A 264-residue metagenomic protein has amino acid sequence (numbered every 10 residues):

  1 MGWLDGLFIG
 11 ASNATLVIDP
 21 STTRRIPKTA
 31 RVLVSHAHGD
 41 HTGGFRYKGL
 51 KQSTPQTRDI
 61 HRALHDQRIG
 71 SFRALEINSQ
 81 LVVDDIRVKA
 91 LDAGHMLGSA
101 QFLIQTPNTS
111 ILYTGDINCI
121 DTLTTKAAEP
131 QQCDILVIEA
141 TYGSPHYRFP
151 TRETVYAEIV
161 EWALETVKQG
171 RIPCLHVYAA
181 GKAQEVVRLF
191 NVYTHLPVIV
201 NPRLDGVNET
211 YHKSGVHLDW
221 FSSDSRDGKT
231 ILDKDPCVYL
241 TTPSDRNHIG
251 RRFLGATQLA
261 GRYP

Functional and structural regions predicted by a protein language model:
G2, K213-G215, S222-P264: C-terminal regulatory/interaction regions
G2-V17, T22-R31, G39-C174, Y178-G181 (+1 more regions): His/Asp/Glu-rich metal-coordinating catalytic cores of metallo-dependent phosphodiesterases/hydrolases acting on
P20-S21, P55-Q56, V177-A180, N201-R203 (+2 more regions): Structural motif
R24-I26, N78-V83, L97, D205-N208 (+3 more regions): A short acidic, often aromatic-flanked loop/helix-cap motif at beta-alpha or helix-coil junctions that lines enzyme
H36: Conserved G/P- and acidic residue-centered "switch" motifs that form tight phosphate/ATP-binding loops in soluble
R58-A63, E185, D205-T210, R246-I249: Short, charged/polar "capping" segments at the starts of alpha-helices and the immediately preceding loops
L123-T125, Y147-P150, E185-L189, T210-H212 (+1 more regions): A short secondary-structure junction signal
I159-K234: Hard-cation-handling environments
